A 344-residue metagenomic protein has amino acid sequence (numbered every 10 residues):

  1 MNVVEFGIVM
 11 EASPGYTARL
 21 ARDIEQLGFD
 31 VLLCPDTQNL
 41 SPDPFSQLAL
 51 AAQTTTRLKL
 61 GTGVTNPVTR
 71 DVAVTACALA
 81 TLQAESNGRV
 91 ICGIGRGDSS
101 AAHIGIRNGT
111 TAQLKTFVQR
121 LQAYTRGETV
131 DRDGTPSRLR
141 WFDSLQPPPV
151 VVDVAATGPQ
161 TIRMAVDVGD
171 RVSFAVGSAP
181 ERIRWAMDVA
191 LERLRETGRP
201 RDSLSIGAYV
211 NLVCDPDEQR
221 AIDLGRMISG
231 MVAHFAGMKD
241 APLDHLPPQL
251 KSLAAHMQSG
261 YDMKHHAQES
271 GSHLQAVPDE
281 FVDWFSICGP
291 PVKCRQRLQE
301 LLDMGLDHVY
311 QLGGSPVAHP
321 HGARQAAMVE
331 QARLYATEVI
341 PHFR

Functional and structural regions predicted by a protein language model:
M1-T62, V150: N-terminal beta1-alpha1-beta2 module of alpha/beta enzyme domains
V3-G15, T65-V72, Q146-T157, L212-D215 (+1 more regions): Active-site mouth loops of central-metabolism enzymes
V4-M10, L32-C34, L60-G63, V90-I94 (+4 more regions): Hydrophobic faces of well-ordered beta-strands that scaffold small-molecule active sites in alpha/beta enzyme cores
S13-I24, A78, A156-M164, P291-E300: Short, acidic/polar
G28, A51, L82, L121 (+5 more regions): Conserved, mostly hydrophobic/aromatic
V31-T54, N66, D98-A101, V176-P180 (+3 more regions): Glycine-rich, proline-tolerant flexible connector loops at the mouths of alpha/beta enzymes
F45-T65, T69, Y124, E330-R344: Alpha-helix-loop-beta-strand connector modules within alpha/beta enzyme cores
R107-D143, I183-D303: An alpha-helical appendage that flanks or caps ligand/catalytic pockets
